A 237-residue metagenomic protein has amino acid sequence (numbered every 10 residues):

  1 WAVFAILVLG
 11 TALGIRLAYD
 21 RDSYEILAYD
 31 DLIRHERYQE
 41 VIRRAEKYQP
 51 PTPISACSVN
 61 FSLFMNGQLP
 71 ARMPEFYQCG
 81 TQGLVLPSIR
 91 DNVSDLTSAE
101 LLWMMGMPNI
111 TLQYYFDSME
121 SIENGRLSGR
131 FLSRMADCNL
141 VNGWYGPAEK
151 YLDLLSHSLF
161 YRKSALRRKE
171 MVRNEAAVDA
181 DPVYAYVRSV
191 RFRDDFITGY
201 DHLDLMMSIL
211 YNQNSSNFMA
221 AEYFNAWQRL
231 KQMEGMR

Functional and structural regions predicted by a protein language model:
A2-D20: Internal/C-terminal transmembrane anchor helices
I15-V190, F196, N212-M233: Soluble catalytic regions of membrane-associated enzymes that act on cell-envelope and secretory-pathway components
R191-S208: Outer-membrane pore/translocation modules
M236-R237: Short, intrinsically disordered, charge-balanced linker/junction segments flanking boundaries in proteins
